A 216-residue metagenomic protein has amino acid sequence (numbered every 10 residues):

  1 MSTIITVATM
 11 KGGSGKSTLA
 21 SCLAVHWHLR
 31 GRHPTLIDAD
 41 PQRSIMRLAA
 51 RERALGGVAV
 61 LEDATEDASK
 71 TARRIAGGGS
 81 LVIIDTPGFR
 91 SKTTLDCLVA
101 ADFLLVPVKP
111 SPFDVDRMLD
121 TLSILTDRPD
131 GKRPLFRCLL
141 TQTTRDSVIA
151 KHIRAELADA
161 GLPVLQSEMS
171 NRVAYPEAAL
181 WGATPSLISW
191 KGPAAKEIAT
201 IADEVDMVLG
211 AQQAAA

Functional and structural regions predicted by a protein language model:
I4-S14, S21-L95, D130, A179-L187: P-loop/Walker-type NTP enzyme "switch/lid" segment
H28-L29, T126-R133, A155-L162: Arginine/glycine-rich "motif VI" loop of SF2 helicases in the C-terminal RecA-like domain
H33-T35, V82, L104, P134-F136 (+1 more regions): Hydrophobic anchor at the start of a short beta-strand that flanks the dinucleotide cofactor-binding loop
S91-P112: Inter-motif core of Ras-like GTPase G domains
D116-K132, T141: Conserved C-terminal guanine-recognition region of P-loop GTPase G domains, centered on the G4
T144-D146, A155-T184: Beta-strand-loop-alpha "switch" segments that mediate conformational coupling across diverse proteins
P176-A199: Inter-lobe coupling/hinge region of RecA-like P-loop helicase motors
